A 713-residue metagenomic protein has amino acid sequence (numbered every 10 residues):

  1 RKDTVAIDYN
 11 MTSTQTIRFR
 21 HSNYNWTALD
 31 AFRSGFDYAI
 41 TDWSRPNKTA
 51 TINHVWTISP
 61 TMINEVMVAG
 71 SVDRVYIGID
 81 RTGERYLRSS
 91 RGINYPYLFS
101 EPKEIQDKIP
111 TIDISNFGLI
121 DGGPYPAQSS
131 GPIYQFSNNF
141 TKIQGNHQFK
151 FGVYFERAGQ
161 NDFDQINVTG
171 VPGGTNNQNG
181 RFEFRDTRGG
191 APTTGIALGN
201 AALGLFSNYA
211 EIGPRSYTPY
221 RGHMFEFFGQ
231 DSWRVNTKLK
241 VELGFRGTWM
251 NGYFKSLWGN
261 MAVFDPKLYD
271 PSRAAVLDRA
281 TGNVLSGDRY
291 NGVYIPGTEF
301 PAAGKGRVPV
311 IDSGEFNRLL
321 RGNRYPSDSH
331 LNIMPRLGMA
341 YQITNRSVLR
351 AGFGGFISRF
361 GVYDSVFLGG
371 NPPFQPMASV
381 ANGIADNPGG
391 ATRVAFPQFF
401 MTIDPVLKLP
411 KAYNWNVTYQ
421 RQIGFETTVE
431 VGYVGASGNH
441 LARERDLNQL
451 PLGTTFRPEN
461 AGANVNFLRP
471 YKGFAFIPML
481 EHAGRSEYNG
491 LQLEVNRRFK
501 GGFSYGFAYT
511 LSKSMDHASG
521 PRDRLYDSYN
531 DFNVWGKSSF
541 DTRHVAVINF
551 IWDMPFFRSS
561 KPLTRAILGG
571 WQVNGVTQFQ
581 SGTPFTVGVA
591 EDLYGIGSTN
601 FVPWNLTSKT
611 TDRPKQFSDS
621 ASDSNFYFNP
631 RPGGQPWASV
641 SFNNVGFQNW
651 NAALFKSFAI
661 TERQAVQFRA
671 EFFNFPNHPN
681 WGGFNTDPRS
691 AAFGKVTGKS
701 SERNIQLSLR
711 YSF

Functional and structural regions predicted by a protein language model:
R1-D3, S13, H21-T27, S44-A50 (+16 more regions): Transmembrane beta-barrel architecture of outer-membrane proteins
K2-Q230, G252, S256, N260 (+1 more regions): Replace "related TpsB outer-membrane translocases also match" with "some related outer-membrane beta-barrels such as
D3, T14-F19, T61-N64, H147-F149 (+6 more regions): Repeated loop/turn-to-beta-strand initiation elements of outer-membrane beta-barrel proteins
A6, N53, Q135-N139, F228-Q230 (+10 more regions): Outer-membrane beta-barrel architecture
Y9-M11, W56, T141-Q144, W233 (+8 more regions): Residue-level signature of outer-membrane beta-barrel architecture
G35-I40, T49-N53, G122-P126, G213-Y217 (+7 more regions): Extracellular loop and loop/strand-boundary signature of outer-membrane beta-barrel proteins
R85, P96-N116, W258-E481, N600-T607 (+2 more regions): Solvent-exposed loop/turn elements at secondary-structure boundaries
R221, K238, M250-G252, V394-F400 (+2 more regions): Short, solvent-exposed micro-motifs at the edges of structured domains
